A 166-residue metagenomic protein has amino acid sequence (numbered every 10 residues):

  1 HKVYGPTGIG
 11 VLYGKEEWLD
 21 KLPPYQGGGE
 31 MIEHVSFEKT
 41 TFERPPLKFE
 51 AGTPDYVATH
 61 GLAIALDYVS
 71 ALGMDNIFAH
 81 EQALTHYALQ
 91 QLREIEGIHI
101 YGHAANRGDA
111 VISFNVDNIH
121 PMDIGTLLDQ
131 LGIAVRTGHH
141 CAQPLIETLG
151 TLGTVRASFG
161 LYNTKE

Functional and structural regions predicted by a protein language model:
H1-E166: Pyridoxal 5′-phosphate
